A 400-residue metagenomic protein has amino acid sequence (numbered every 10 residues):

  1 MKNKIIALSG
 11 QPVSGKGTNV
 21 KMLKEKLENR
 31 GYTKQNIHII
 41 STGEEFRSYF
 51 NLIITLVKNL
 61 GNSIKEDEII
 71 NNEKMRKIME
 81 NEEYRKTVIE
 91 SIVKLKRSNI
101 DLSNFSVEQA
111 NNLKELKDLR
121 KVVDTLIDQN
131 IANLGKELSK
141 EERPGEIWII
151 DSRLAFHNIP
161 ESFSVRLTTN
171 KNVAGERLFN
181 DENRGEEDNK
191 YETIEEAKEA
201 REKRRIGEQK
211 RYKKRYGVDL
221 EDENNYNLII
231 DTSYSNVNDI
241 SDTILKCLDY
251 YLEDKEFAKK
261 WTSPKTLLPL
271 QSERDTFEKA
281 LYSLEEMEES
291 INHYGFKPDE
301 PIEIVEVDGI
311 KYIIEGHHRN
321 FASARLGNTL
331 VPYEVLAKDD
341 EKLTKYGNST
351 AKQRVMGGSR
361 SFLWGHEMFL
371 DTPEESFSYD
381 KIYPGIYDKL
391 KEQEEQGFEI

Functional and structural regions predicted by a protein language model:
L8: Hydrophobic anchor at the beta1->P-loop junction of P-loop NTPases
Q11: P-loop (Walker A) phosphate-binding loop of NTP-binding proteins
G17: Walker A/P-loop
E44-I159, N172, N180-N189, E195 (+1 more regions): ATP-dependent small-molecule kinase phosphotransfer cores that center on conserved nucleotide phosphate-binding segments
D188-I240: Small-molecule kinase domains that catalyze NTP-dependent phosphoryl transfer to phosphate-bearing small molecules
L252-I314, H318, A324, T329: Short alpha-helix boundary/capping and kink motifs at helix termini
I310-I400: Basic- and aromatic-enriched surface patches that contact anionic nucleotides/nucleic acids
